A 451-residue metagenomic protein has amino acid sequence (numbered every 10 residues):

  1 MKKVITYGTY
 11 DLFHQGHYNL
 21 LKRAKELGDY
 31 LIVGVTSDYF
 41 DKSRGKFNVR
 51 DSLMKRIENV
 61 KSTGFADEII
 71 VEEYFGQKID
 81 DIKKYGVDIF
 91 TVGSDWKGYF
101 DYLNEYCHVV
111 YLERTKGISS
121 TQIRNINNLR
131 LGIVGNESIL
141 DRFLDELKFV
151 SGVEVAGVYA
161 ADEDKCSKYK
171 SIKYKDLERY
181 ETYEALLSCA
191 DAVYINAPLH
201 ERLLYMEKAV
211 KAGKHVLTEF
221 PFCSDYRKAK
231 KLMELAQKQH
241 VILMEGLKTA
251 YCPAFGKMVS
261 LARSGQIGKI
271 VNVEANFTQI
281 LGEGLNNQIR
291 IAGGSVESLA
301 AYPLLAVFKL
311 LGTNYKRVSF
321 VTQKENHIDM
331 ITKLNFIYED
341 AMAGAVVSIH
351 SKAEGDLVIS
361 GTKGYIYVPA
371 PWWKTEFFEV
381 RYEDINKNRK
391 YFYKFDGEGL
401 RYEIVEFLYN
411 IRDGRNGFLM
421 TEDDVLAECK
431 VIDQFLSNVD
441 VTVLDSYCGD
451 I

Functional and structural regions predicted by a protein language model:
M1-L129: Nucleotidyltransferase catalytic core that binds NTPs
V33, T218, L243-E245, V368: Hydrophobic residues in well-ordered beta-strands that form the structural core
N128-K173: N-terminal Rossmann-like dinucleotide-binding module
I133, G152, A185, A192-I195 (+1 more regions): C-terminal helix-rich "cap/oligomerization" subdomain common to oxidoreductases
L177-L235: Beta-loop-alpha module in the N-terminal Rossmann-like domain of NAD(P)-dependent dehydrogenases, especially those
K231-K248, K269-N272: Rossmann-fold dehydrogenase core element
T249-V318: Predominantly a Rossmann-like dinucleotide-binding segment in NAD(P)-dependent oxidoreductases
S298-L299, L304-T375, V405-N416, G449-I451: Contiguous beta-strand/loop segments that form the cofactor/metal-binding neighborhood of enzyme cores
